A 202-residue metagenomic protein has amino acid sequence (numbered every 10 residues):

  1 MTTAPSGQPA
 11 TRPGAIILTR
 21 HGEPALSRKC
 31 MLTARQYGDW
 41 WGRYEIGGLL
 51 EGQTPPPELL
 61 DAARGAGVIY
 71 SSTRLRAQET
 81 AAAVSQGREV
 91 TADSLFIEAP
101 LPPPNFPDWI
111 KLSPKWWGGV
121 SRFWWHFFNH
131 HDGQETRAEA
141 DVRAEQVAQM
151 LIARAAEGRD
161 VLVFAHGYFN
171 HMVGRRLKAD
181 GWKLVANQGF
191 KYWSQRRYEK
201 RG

Functional and structural regions predicted by a protein language model:
T2-L95, P114-Q146, W193, E199-R201: Active-site-proximal alpha-helix that buttresses catalytic centers in soluble enzyme cores
P5-I16, L26-C30, Q146-G202: Active-site-adjacent alpha-helix immediately C-terminal to a catalytic or transition-state-stabilizing loop
L95-L112, W117: Signature for phosphate-centric chemistry
